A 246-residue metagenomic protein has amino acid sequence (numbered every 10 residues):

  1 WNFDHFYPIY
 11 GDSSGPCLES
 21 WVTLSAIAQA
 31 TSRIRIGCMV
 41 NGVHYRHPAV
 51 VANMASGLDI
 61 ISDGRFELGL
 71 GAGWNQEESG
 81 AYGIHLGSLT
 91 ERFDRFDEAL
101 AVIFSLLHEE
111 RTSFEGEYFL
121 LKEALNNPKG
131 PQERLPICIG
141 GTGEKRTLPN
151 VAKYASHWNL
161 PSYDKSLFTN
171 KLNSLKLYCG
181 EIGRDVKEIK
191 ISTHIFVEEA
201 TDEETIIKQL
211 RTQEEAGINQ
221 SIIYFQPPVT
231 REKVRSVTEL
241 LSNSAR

Functional and structural regions predicted by a protein language model:
W1-R246: Active-site-adjacent structural elements that line small-molecule/cofactor binding pockets in enzymes
